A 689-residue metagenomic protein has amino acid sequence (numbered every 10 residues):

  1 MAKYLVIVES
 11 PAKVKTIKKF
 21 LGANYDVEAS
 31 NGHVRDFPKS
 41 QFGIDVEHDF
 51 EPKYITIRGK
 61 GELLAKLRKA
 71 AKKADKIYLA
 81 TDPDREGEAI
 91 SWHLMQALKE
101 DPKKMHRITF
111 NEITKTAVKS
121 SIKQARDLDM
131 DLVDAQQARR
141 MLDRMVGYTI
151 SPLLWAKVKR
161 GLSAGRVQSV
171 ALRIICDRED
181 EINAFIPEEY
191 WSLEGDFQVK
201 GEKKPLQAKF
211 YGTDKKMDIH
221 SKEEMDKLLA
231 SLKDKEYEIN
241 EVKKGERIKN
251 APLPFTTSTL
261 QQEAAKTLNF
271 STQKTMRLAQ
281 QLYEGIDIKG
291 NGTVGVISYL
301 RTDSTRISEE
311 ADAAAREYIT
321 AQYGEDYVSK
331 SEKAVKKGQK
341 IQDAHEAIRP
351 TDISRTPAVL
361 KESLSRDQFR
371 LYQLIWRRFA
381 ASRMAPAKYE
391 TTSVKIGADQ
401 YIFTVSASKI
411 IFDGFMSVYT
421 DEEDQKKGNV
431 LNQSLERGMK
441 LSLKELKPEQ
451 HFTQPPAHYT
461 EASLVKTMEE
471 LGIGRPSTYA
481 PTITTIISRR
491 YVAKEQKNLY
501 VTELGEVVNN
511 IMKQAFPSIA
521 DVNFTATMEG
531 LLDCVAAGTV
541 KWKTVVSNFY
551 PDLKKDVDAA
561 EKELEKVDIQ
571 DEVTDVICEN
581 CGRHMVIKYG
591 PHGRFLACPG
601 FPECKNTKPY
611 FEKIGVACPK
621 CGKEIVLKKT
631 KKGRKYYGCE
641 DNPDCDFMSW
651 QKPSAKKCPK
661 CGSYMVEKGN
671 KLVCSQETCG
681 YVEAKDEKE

Functional and structural regions predicted by a protein language model:
M1-R140, T149, Y211-G212, K216 (+3 more regions): Intrinsically disordered, low-complexity regulatory segments
A2-Y4, T16, Y25, S151 (+4 more regions): Basic, low-complexity terminal or inter-domain segments flanking catalytic cores
T16-F20, K66, A89-A97, A117-S121 (+10 more regions): Alpha-helical scaffold elements adjacent to nucleotide-binding pockets in ATP/GTP-utilizing enzyme cores
D82-P83, K159-S163, K244-L253, E263-S271 (+1 more regions): Conserved short loop/turn motifs at secondary-structure junctions
I113, A117-G195, K244-G245: C-terminal or mid-to-C-terminal helical accessory/interaction module adjacent to the motor/catalytic core
R139-T149, V167, F197-V199, R247-T259 (+5 more regions): Core structural elements
K215-L253, M439: Metal- or metallocofactor-binding catalytic centers and their adjacent structured scaffolds across diverse enzyme
I239-V242, N250-A264, N291-L300, P455-T467: Short acidic, hydrophobic short linear motifs in intrinsically disordered regions
